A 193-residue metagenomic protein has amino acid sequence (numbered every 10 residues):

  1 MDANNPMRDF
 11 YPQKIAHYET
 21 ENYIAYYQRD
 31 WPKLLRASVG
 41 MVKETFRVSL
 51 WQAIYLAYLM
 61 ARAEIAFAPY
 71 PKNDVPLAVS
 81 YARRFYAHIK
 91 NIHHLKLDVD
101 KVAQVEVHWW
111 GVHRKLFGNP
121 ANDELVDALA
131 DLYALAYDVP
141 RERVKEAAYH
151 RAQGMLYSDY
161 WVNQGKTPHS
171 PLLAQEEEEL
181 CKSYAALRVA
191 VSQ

Functional and structural regions predicted by a protein language model:
M1-M7, R36-M41: Repeat-mediated protein-protein interaction surfaces in helical alpha-solenoids
P6-M7, T45-Q52, N91-L97: Flexible helix-coil transition and linker loops at the boundaries of alpha-helical arrays
Y11-E19: Generic helix N-cap/helix-start motif at coil->alpha-helix transitions
Y23-Y27, F67-Y70: Hydrophobic/aromatic side-chain positions at a characteristic register within alpha-helices of tetratricopeptide repeats
L34, V39, Y70-I89, P120-D138 (+1 more regions): Alpha-helical repeat scaffolds
R36-I65: Short, charge-rich amphipathic alpha-helical segments embedded in non-transmembrane helical bundles/solenoids
L59-L77, H108-P120: Alpha-helical linker/edge segments of TPR/alpha-solenoid repeat scaffolds and analogous pre-/post-domain helices
A82-V162: Extended amphipathic alpha-helical interaction segments
